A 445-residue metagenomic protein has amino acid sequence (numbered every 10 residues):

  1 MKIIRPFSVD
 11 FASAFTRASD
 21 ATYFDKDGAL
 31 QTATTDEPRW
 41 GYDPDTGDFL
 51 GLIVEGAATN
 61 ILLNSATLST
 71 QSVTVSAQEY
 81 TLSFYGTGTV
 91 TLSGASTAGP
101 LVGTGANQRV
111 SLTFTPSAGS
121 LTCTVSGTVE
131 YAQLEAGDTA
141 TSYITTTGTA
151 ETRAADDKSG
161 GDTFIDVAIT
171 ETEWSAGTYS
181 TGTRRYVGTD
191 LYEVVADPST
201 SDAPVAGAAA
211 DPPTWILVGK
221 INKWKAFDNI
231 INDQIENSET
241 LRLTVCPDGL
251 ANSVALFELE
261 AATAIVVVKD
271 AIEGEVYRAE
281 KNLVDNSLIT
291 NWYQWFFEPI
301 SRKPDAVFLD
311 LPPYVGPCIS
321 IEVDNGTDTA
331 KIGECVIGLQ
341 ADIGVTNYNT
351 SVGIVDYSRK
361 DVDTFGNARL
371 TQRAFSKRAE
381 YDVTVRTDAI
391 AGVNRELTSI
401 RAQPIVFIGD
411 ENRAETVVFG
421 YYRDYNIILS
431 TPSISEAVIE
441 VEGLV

Functional and structural regions predicted by a protein language model:
M1-I3, K220-E236, T244-I265, K269-V445: Extracellular/virion structural assembly segments
M1-Y179, Y186-G188, A209-G249, D328-L370 (+1 more regions): Glycine- and acidic residue-enriched flexible segments with recurrent GG/GxG motifs
T81, S120-T122, L191, S253 (+1 more regions): Short, conserved beta-strand segments of beta-strand-rich sandwich/propeller modules, principally
V90, Y192, A264-V266: Short beta-strand elements bearing conserved aromatic residues within extracellular beta-rich modules
G94, A136, A196, V268-I272: Residue-level signal for short segments within beta-strands and strand-turn junctions of well-structured beta-sheet
Y186-L191, A414-V417: Short coil-to-beta-strand transition motifs
D190-S199, G420-Y421: Short beta-strand-centered aromatic/proline hotspots
T200-T214, P432-V438: Short, solvent-exposed secondary-structure boundary/capping segments
